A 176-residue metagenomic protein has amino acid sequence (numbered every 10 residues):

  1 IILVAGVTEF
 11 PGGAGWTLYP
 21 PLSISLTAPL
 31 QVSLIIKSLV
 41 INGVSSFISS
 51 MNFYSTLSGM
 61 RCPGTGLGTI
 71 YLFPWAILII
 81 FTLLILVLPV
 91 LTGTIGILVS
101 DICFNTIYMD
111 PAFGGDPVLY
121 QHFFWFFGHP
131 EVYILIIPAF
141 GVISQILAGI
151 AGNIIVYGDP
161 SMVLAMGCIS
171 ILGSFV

Functional and structural regions predicted by a protein language model:
I1-V176: Membrane-embedded and interfacial regions of multi-pass energy-transducing membrane proteins
